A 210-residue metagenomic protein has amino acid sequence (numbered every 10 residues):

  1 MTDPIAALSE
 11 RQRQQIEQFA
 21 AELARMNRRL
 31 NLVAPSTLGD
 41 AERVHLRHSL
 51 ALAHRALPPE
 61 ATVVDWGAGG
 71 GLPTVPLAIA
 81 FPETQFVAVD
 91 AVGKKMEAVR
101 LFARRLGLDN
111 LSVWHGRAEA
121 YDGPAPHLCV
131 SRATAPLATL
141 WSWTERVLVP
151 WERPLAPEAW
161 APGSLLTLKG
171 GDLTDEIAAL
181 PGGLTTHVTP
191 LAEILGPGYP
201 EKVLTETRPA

Functional and structural regions predicted by a protein language model:
M1-E60, V64, K94-L111: Class I SAM-dependent transferase core
L23, L77, K169: Residue-level signal for inorganic ion chemistry
P35, W114-G116, T189-L191: Conserved beta-strand termini and adjacent loop/short-helix elements that scaffold enzyme active sites in alpha/beta
L50-S131, A138-W141: Conserved SAM/SAH cofactor-binding pocket of Class I
Q85, N110-S112, S164, L184-H187: Conserved beta-strand segments of alpha/beta enzyme cores
W143-P150: Short, conserved SAM-binding segment of the class I
E152-D172: Conserved beta-strand signature within the Rossmann-like core of class I S-adenosyl-L-methionine
G170-A210: Active-site capping/gating segments
